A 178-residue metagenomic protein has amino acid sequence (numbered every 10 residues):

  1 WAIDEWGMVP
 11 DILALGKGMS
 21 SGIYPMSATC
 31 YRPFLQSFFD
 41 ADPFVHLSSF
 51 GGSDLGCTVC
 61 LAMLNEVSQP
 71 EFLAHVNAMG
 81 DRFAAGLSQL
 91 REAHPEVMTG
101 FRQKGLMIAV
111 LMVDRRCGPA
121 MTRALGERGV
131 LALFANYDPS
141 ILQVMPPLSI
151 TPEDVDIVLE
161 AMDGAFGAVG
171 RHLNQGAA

Functional and structural regions predicted by a protein language model:
W1-A178: Conserved N-terminal phosphate-binding loop of PLP-dependent enzymes in the Aspartate aminotransferase
